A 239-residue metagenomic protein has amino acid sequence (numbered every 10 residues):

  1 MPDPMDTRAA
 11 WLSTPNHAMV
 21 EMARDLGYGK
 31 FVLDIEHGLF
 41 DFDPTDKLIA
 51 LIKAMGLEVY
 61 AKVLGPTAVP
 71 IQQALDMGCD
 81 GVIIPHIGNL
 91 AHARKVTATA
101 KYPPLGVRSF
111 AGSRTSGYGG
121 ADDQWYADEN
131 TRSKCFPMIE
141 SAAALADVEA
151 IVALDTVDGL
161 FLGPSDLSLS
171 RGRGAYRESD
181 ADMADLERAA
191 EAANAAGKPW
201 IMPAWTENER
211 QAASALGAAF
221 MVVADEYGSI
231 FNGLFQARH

Functional and structural regions predicted by a protein language model:
M1-S13, A121-T131, E187-A195: N-terminal amphipathic alpha-helix/helix-capping segment at the start of soluble metabolic enzymes
M1-V59, V63-T67, A98, C135 (+1 more regions): Conserved N-terminal beta1-alpha1 strand-loop-helix module at the mouth
E21, D25, A61, P66-D80 (+4 more regions): Catalytic cores of alpha/beta
F31-V32, I83, F161, I201 (+1 more regions): Conserved beta-strand positions in the central sheet of alpha/beta enzyme cores
F42-A68, Q72-D76, A98-G106, A127-T131 (+1 more regions): Alpha-helix-loop-beta-strand connector modules within alpha/beta enzyme cores
L48, I52, L90-G106, G174 (+1 more regions): C-terminal helical cap(s) of enzyme catalytic domains, especially alpha/beta-barrels
T67, R108-A121, S133, I139-A146 (+1 more regions): C-terminal alpha-helical cap/extension of soluble enzyme domains
V69, G81-D155, P164-L169: Conserved anion-binding
